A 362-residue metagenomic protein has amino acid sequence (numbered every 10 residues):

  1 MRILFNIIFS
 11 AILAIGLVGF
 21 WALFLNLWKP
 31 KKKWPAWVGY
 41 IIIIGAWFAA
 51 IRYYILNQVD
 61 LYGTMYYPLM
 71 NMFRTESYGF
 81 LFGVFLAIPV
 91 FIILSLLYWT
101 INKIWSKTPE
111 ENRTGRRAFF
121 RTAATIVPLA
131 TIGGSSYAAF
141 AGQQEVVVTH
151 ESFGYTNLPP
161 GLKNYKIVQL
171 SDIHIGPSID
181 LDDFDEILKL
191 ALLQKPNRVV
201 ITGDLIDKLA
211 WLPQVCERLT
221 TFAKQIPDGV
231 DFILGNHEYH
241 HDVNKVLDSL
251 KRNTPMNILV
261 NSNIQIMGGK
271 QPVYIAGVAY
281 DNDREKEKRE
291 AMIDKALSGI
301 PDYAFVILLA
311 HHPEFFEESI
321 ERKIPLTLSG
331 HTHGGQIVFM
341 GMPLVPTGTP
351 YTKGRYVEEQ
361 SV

Functional and structural regions predicted by a protein language model:
M1-Q143: Non-catalytic terminal accessory segments
L25-K29, E111-V127, F153-L158, P177-E186 (+2 more regions): Short, charge-rich amphipathic segments
P30-K31, R52-I55, T108-E111, A139-V148 (+3 more regions): Short, mixed-charge, low-aromatic patches
E76-G79, A118, S152, G229 (+1 more regions): Generic detector of isolated residues embedded in canonical secondary-structure elements
I101, A130-Y165, S178-D182, E186-K189: C-terminal segment of N-terminal export signals and the immediately downstream linker at the start of the mature
G115-R116, T149, T254: Generic detector of short, well-ordered, non-transmembrane alpha-helical segments enriched in hydrophobic residues
L158-V362: Soluble catalytic domains of enzymes that build or remodel membrane lipids, polysaccharides, and related
